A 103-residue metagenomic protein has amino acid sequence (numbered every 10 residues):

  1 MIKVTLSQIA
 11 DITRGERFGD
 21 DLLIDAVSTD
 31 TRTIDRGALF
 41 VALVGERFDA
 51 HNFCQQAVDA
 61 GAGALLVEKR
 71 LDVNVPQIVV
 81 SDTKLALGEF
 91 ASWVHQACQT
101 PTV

Functional and structural regions predicted by a protein language model:
M1-E89, W93: N-terminal leader/targeting and accessory segments in enzymes
A91-V103: Walker A (P-loop) phosphate-binding motif
